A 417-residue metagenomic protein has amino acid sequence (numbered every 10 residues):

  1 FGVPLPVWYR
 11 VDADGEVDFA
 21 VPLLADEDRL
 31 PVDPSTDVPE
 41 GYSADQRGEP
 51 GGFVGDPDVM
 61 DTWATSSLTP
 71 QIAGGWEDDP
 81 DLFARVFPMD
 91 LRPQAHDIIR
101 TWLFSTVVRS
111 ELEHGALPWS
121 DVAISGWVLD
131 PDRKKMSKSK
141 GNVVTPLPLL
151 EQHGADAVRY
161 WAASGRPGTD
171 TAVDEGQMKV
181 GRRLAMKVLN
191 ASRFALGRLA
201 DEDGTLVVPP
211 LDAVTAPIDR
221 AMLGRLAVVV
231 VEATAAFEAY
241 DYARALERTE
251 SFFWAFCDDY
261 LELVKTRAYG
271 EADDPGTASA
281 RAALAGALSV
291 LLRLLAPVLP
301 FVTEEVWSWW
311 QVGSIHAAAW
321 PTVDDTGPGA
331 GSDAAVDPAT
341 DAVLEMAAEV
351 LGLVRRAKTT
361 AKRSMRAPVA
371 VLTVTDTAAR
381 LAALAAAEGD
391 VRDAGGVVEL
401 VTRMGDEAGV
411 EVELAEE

Functional and structural regions predicted by a protein language model:
F1-A64, L68, L112-E151, A155 (+1 more regions): Feature 926 captures the class I aminoacyl-tRNA synthetase adenylation module centered on the KMSKS loop
D58-V59, V86-D97: A short glycine/serine-rich beta->alpha loop
T69-A73: Adenylate-forming
G75-L82: Cytochrome P450 heme-binding Cys-pocket and its upstream "meander" loop
L82-P88, D170: Short glycine/proline-rich turn/loop motifs
Y160-S164: Non-catalytic, structured segments within soluble enzyme domains
